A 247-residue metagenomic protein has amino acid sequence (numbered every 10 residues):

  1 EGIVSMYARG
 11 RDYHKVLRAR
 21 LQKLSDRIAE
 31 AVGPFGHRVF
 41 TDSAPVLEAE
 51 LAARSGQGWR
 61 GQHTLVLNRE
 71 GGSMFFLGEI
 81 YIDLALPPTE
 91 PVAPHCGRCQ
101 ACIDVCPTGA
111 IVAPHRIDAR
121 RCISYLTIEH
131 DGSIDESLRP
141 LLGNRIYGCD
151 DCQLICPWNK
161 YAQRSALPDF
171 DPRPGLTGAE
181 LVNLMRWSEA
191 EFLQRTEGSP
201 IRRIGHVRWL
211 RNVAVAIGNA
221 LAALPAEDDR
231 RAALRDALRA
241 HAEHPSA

Functional and structural regions predicted by a protein language model:
E1-H95, I134, G143, A233-D236: Auxiliary alpha/beta "docking" domains used to position bulky ligands
D83-L86, E90, I117-D131: A short, charged helix-loop
P91-A101, I111-P114, R202: Flavin-dependent oxidoreductase catalytic cores
A101-S124, R145-D169, A237-L238: Iron-sulfur cluster-binding cysteine motifs and their immediate structural context in ferredoxin-like electron-transfer
E136-D169, W187, E191-R202, R208-W209 (+1 more regions): C-terminal amphipathic alpha-helical segment
F192-R195, P225-H241: Amphipathic alpha-helical scaffolding segments comprising HEAT/armadillo-like alpha-solenoid repeats
R203-I204, D236, A240-S246: Short coil turns that connect the paired helices of HEAT/ARM alpha-solenoid repeats
L210-P225, A247: Structural detector for internal amphipathic alpha-helices that build alpha-solenoid repeat scaffolds
